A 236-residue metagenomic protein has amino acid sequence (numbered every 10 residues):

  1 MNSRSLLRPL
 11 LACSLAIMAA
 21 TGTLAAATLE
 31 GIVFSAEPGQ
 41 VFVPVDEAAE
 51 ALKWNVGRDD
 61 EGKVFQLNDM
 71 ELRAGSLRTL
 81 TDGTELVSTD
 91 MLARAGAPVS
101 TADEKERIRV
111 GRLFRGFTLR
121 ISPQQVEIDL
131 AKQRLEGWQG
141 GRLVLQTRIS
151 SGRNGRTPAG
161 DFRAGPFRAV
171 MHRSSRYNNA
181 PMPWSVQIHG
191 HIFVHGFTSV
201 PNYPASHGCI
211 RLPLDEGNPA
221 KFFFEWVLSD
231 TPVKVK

Functional and structural regions predicted by a protein language model:
N2-L11: Bacterial N-terminal signal peptides that target proteins for export
L10-G22: Bacterial N-terminal signal peptides
G22-P123: Primary recognition of N-terminal secretory signal peptides and signal-anchoring hydrophobic helices
F34-V45, T81-E85, I128-A131, T157 (+3 more regions): Solvent-exposed, acidic/flexible segments
G39, N68-E71, G141, G190 (+1 more regions): Residue-level detection of beta-strand-connecting loop/turn positions
F42-A49, T89, A93, K132 (+4 more regions): Extracytoplasmic/secreted envelope proteins and their assembly/folding machinery, especially bacterial periplasmic
V64, S88-R163, V170, S229-K236: Intrinsically disordered, low-complexity, Pro/Ser/Thr/Asn/Gly/Ala-rich spacer/linker segments adjacent to signal
T157-D161, M171-K236: Exported/periplasmic cell-wall-interacting domains
